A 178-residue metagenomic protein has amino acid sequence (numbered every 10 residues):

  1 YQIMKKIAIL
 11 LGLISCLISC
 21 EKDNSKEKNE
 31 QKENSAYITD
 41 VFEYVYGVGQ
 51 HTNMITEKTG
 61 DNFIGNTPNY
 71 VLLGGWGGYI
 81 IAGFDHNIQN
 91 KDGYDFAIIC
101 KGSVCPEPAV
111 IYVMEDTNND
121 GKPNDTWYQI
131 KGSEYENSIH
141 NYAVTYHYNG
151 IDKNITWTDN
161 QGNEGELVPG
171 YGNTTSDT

Functional and structural regions predicted by a protein language model:
Y1-K28: Bacterial Sec-dependent N-terminal signal peptides
S25-A109, T117, T126-T178: A domain-level signal for the mature, folded cores of soluble proteins
M114-D120: Short loop/turn segments immediately following beta-strands, especially the blade-tip and inter-blade linker loops
